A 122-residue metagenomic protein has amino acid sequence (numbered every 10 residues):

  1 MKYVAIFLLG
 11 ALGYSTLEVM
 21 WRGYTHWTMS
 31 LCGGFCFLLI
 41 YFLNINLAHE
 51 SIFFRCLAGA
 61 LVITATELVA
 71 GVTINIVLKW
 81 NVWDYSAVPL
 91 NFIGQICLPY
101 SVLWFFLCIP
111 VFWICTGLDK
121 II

Functional and structural regions predicted by a protein language model:
M1-I122: Aromatic-rich, lipid-facing transmembrane alpha helices and their immediate juxtamembrane interface loops in integral
